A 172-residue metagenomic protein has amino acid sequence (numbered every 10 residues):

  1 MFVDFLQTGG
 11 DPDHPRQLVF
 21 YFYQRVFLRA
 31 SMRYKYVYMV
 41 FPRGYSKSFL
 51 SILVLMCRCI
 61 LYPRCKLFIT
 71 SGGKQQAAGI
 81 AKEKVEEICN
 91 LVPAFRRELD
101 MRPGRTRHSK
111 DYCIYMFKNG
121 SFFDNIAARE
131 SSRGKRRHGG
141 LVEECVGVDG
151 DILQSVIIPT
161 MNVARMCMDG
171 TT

Functional and structural regions predicted by a protein language model:
M1-T172: Phosphate/NTP-binding elements of NTP-utilizing enzymes
